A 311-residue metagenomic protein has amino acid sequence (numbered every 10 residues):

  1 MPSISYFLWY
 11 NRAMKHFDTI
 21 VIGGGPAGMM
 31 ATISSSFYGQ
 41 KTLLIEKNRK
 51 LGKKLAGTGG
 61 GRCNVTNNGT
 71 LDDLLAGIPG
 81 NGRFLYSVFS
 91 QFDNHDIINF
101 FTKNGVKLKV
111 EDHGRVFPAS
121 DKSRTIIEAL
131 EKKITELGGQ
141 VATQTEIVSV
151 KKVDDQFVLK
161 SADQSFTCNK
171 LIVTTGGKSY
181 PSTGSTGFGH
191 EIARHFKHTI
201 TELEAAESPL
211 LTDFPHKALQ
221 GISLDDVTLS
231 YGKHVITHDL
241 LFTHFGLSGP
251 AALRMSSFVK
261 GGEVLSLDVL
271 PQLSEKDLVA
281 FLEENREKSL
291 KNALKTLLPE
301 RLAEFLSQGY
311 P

Functional and structural regions predicted by a protein language model:
D18-L44: N-terminal Rossmann-like FAD-binding beta1-loop-alpha1 element of flavoenzymes
I20-I22, I147, F166-S179, L240-T243: Short hydrophobic core segments
S36-T58: Glycine-rich FAD pyrophosphate-binding loop
R49-L51, A56-G57, V65, L71-D72 (+2 more regions): An anion/pyrophosphate-binding glycine-rich loop and adjacent beta-alpha core in soluble alpha-beta enzymes
R62-V110: Glycine-rich active-site loop/strand segments that organize a redox cofactor
Y86-D93, H113-K132, Y180-G184, T212-D213: Short beta-strand to alpha-helix junction loop
T143-D155: A conserved short coil-to-beta-strand element within the FAD-binding core of flavoproteins
K170-D213: Glycine-rich loop(s) and the adjacent beta-strand/alpha-helix scaffold that form part
